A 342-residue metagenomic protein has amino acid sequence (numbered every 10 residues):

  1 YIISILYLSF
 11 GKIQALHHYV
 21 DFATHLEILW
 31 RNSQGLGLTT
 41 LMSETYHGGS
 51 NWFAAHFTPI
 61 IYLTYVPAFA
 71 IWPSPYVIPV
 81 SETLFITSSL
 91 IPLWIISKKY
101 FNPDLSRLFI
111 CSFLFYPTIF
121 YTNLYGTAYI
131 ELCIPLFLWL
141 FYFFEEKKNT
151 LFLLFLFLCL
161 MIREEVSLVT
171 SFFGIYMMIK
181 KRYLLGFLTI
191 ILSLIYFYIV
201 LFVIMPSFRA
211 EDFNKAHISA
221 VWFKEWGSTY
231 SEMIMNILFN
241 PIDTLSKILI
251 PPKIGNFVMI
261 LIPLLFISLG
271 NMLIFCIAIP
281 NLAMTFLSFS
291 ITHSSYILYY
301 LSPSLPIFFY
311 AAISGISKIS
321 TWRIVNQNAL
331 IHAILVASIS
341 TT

Functional and structural regions predicted by a protein language model:
S4-L8, D21, L38, Y183-G270 (+2 more regions): Membrane-lumen/periplasm interface segments of specific transmembrane helices in polyprenyl phosphate-linked
T24-W52, P59-I60: Extracytosolic helix-loop segments that constitute the early lumenal/periplasmic catalytic or substrate-binding loops
N51, A55-S81, P103, F239-I254: Juxtamembrane segments of multi-pass membrane glycosylation machinery that transfer sugars from lipid-linked donors
V80-Y100, W139: Transmembrane-helix motifs of polytopic, lipid-linked glycan transferases
F101-P103, G126-L132, F137-L151, M177-R182: Membrane-interface transmembrane helices that cradle and orient dolichyl/undecaprenyl
D104, I190-L194, I319-T342: Signature aromatic-anchored transmembrane alpha helix within multi-pass, membrane-resident enzymes that catalyze glycan
S106-P117, L156-L160: Short helix- or helix-capping micro-motifs that position conserved polar/aromatic residues at function-defining sites
F275-R323: Hydrophobic/aromatic-rich transmembrane helices and adjacent perimembrane loops
